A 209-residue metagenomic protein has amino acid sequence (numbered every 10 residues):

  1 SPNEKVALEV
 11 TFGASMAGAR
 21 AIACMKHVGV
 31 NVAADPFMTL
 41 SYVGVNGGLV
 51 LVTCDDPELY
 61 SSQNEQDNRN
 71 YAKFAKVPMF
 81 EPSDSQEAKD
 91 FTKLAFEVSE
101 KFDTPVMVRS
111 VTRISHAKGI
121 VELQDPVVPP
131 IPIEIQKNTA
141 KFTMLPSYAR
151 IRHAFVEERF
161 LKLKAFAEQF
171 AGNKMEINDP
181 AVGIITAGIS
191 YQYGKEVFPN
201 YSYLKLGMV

Functional and structural regions predicted by a protein language model:
S1-K101: Thiamine diphosphate
P82-V209: Flexible, low-complexity linker and terminal segments
